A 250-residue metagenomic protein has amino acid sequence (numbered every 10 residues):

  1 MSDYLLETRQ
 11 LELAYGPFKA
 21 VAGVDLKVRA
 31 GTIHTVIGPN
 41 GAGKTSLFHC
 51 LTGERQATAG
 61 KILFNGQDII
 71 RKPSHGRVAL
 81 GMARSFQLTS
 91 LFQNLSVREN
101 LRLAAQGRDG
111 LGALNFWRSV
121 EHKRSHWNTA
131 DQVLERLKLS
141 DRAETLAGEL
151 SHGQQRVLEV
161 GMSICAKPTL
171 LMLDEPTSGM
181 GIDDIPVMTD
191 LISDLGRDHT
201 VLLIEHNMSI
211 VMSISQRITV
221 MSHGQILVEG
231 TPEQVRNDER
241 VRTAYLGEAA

Functional and structural regions predicted by a protein language model:
S2-A250: Glycine-rich phosphate-binding loops of nucleotide-dependent enzymes
